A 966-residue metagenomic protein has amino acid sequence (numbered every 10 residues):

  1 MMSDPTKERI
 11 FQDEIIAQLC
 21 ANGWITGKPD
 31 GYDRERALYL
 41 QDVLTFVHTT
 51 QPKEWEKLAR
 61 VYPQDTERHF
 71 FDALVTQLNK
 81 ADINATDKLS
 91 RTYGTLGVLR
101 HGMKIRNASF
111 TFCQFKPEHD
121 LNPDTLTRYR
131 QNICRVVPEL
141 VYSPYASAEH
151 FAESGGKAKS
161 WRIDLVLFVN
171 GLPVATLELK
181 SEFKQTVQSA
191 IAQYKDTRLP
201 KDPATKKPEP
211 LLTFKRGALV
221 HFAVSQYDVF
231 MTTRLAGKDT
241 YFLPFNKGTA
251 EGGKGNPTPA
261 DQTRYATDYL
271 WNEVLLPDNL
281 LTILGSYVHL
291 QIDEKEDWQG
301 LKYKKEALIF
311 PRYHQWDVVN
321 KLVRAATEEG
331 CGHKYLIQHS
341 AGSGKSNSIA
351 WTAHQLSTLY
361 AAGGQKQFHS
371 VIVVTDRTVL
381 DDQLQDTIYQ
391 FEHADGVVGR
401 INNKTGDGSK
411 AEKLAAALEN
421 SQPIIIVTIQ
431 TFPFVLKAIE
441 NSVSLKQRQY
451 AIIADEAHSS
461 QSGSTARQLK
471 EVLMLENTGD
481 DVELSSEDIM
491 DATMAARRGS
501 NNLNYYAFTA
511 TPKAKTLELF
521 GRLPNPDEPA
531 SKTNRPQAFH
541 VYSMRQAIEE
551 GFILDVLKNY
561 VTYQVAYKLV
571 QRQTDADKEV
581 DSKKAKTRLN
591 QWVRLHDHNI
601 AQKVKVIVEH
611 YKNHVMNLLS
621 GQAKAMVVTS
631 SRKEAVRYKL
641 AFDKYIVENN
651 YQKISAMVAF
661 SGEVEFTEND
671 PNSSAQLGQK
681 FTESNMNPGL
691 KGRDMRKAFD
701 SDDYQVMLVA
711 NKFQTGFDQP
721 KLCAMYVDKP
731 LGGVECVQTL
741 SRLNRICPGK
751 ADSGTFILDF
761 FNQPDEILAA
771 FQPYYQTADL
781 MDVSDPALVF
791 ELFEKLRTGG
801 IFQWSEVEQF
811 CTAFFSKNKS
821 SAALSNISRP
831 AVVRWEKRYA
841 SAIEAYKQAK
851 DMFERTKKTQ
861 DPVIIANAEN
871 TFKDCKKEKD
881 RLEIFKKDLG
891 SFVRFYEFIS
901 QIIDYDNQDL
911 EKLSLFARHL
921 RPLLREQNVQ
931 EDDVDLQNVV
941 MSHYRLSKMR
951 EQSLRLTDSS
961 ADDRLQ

Functional and structural regions predicted by a protein language model:
M2-S370, V379, Q383-A394, Q430 (+4 more regions): ATP-dependent helicase/translocase motor core
A17, N22, Y39, T45-Q51 (+12 more regions): Catalytic cores and motor modules of nucleic-acid processing enzymes
D261-T267, W271, K515-Q622, K639: Interdomain helical connector at the RecA1-RecA2 junction of SF1/SF2 helicase-like NTPases
E392-K437: Inter-Walker segment of RecA-like/P-loop motor cores
P423-A454, Q461-E471, L484-A495, P688-R696 (+1 more regions): Conserved RecA-like ASCE ATPase "motif II neighborhood" in helicase/translocase motors
S462-V556: Post-DEXD/H (motif II) to motif III coupling segment of the RecA-like Helicase ATP-binding lobe
N590-V709: Conserved C-terminal RecA-like helicase domain
R742-P773: Conserved segment of the helicase C-terminal RecA-like domain
